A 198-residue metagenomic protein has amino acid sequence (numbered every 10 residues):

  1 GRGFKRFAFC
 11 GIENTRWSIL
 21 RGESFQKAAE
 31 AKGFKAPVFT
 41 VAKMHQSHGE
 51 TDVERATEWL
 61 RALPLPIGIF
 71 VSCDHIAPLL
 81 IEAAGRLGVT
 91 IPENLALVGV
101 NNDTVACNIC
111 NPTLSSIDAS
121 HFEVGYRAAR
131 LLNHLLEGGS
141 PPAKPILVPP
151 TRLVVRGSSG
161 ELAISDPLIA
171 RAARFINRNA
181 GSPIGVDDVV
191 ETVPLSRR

Functional and structural regions predicted by a protein language model:
G1-V186, V190-R197: Bacterial carbohydrate/catabolite-sensing allosteric modules
